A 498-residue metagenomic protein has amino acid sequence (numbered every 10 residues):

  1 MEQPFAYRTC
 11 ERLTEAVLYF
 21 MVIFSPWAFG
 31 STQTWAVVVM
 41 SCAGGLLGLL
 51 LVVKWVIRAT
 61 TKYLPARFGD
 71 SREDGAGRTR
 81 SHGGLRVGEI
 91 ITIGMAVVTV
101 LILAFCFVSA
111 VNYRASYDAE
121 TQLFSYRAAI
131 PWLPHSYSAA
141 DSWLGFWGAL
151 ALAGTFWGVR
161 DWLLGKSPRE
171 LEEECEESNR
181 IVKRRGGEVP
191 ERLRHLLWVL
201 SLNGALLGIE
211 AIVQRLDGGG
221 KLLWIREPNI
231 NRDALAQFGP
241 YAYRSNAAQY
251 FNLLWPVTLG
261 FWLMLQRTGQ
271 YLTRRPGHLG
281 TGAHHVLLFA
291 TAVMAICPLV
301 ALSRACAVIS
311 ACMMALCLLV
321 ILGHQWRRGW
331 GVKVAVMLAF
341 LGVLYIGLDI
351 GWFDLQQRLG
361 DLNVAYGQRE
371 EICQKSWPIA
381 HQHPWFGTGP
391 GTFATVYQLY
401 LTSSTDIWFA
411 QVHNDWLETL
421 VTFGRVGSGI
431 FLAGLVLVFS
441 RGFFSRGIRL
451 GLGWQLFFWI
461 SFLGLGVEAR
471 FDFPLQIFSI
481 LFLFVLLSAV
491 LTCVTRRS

Functional and structural regions predicted by a protein language model:
M1-L202, G260-F289, A315-F340, V364 (+3 more regions): Transmembrane signal-anchor hairpin modules in multi-pass inner-membrane enzymes, especially those that act on
A28-V39, A211, A242-N246, T281-V320 (+3 more regions): Helix-loop-helix junctions and helix-breaking kinks within/between transmembrane helices of multi-pass membrane
S41-G48, G148-F156, N246-F261, A307-C317 (+3 more regions): Hydrophobic core segments of transmembrane alpha-helices in multi-pass, intramembrane catalytic enzymes
A104, N112, L206-I225, L265 (+3 more regions): A membrane-periplasm/extracellular boundary helix in multi-pass inner-membrane enzymes that assemble envelope glycans
S109-Y137, K166-S167, A205-Q249, W262 (+9 more regions): Membrane-interfacial helix-loop-helix modules of multi-pass inner-membrane proteins that assemble, modify, or transport
D141-G148, F238-V257, A305-C306, V412-D415 (+2 more regions): Membrane-interface micro-motifs in multi-pass membrane enzymes
Y243, E370-F409, W416, F423-I430: TM-adjacent membrane-interface loops and short helices in multi-pass inner/ER membrane proteins
R425-L456: Hydrophobic transmembrane alpha-helices and their immediate junctions
